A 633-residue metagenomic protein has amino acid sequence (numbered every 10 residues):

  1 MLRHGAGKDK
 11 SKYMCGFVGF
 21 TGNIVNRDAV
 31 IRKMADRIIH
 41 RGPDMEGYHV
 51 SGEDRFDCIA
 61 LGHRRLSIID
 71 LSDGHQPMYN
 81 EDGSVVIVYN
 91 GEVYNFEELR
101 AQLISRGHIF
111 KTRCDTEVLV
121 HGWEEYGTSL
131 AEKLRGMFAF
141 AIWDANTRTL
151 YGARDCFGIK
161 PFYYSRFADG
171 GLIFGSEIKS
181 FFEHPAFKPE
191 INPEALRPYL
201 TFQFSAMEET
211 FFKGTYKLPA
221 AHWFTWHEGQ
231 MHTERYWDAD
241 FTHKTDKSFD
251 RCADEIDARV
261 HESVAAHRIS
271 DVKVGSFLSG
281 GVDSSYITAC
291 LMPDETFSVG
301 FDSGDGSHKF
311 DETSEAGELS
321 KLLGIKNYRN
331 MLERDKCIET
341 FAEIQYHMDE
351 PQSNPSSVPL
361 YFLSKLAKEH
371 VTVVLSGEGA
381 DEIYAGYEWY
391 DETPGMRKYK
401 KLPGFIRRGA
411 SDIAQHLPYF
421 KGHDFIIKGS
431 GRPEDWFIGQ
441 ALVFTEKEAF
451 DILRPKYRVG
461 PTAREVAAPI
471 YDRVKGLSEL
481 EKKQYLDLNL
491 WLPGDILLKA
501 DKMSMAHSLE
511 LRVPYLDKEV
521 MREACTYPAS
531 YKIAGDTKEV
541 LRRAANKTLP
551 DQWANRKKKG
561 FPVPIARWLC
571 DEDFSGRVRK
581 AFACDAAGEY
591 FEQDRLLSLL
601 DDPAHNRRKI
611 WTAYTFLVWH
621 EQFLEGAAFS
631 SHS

Functional and structural regions predicted by a protein language model:
H4, K10-F17, S129, E183 (+6 more regions): Adenosyl-5′-phosphate
S11-M348, L360, S364, R543 (+7 more regions): Cysteine-centered catalytic environments shared across enzyme families
A342-Y346, K368, Y390-E392, W568-C570: Short low-complexity, flexible loop/linker segments enriched in glycine and/or proline with clustered acidic
I344-Q345, E388-G395, A628-H632: Short secondary-structure boundary/capping segments
V371-Y387: Short acidic/histidine-rich active-site segments
I383-A410: A mobile, often basic/glycine-rich helix-loop segment that functions as the active-site lid/recognition loop
L402-G429: Alpha-helical "lid/cap" subdomains adjacent to substrate-binding clefts that gate access and reposition the ligand
